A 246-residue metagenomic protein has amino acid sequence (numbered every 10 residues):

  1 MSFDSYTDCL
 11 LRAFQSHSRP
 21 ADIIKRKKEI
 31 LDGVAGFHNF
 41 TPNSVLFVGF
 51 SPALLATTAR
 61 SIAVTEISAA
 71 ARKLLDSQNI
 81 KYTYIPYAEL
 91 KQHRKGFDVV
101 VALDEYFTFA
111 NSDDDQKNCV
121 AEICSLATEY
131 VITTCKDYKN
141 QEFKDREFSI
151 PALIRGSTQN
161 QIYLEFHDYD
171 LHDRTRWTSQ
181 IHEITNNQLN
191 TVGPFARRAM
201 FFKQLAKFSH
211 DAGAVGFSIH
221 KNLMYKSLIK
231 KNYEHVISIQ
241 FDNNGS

Functional and structural regions predicted by a protein language model:
M1-T41: Conserved class I S-adenosyl-L-methionine
P42, G96-D98, T128: Local beta-strand N-terminus motif with an aromatic residue
L46-L90: Class I SAM-dependent methyltransferase SAM/SAH-binding core
L90-V100: A short acidic, Gly/Pro-enriched loop at the edge of an enzyme's catalytic core that lines a small-molecule cofactor
D98-D115: A short SAM/SAH-binding and catalytic strip from SAM-dependent methyltransferases
D114-V131: A short glycine-rich, Lys/Arg-flanked "PGG" loop and its adjoining helix->strand segment in the class I
T134-K203: SAM-dependent methyltransferase
A196-S246: C-terminal lobe and adjacent flexible extensions of AdoMet/dcAdoMet transferase-like proteins
